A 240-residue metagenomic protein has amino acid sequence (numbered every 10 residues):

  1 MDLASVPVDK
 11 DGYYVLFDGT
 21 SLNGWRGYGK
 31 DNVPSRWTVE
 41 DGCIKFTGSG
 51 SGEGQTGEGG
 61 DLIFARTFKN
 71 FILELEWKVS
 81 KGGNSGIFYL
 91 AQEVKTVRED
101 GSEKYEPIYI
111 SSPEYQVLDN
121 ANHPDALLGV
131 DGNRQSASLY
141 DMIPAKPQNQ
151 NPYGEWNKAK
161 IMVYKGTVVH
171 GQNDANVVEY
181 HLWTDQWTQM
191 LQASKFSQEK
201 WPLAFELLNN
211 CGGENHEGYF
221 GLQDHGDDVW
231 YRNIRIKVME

Functional and structural regions predicted by a protein language model:
M1-E240: Carbohydrate-interacting regions of secretory-pathway proteins
